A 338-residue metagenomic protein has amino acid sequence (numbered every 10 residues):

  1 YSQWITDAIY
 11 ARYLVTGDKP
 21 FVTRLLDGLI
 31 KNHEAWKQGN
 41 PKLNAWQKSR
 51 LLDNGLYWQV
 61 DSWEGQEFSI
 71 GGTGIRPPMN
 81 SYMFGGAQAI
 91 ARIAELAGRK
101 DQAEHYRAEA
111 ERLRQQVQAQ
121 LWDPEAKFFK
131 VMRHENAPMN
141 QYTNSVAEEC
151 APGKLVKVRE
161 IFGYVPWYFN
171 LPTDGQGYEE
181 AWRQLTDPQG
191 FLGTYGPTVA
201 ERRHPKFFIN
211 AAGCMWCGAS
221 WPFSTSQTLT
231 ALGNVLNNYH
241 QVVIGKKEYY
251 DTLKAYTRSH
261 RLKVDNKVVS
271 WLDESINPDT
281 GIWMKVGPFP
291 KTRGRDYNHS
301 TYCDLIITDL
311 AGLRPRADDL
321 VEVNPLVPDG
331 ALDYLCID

Functional and structural regions predicted by a protein language model:
Y1-L56, V60-E64, R76-F84, E160 (+5 more regions): Aromatic-rich carbohydrate-recognition surfaces in CAZymes
Y1-S2, G65-Y82, V131-Y164, K206-T225 (+2 more regions): Solvent-exposed loop and edge beta-strand segments that line ligand/cofactor-binding and catalytic clefts
T6, D53-G65, G196-F208, S275-W283: Active-site-adjacent bridging/hinge elements
T16, A94-A97, D101, Y239 (+1 more regions): Long alpha-helical scaffolds in large eukaryotic adaptor/regulatory proteins, encompassing alpha-solenoid repeat systems
Q38-L52, Y82-E179, K247, D251-P290 (+1 more regions): Catalytic cores of carbohydrate-active enzymes
N40, P172-E201: Signal/transit-peptide handling
E111, Q116, K127, M132 (+2 more regions): Amphipathic, soluble alpha/beta structural segments
R183-T186, G190, R202, C214 (+2 more regions): Non-catalytic C-terminal accessory modules of carbohydrate-active enzymes
